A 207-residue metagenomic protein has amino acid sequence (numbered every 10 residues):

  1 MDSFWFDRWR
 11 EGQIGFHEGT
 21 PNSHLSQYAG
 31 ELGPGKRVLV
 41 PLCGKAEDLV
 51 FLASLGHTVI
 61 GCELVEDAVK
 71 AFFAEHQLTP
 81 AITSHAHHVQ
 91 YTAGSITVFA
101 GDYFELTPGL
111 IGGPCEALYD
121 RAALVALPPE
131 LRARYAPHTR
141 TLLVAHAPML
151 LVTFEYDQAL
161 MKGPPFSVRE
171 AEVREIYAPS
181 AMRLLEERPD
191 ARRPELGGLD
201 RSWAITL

Functional and structural regions predicted by a protein language model:
M1-K36, K45-L49, G61-L110, A136-L207: Class I (Rossmann-like) S-adenosyl-L-methionine-dependent methyltransferase catalytic domain, capturing the SAM-binding
G35, P114-C115, A123: Local beta-strand N-terminus motif with an aromatic residue
L39-A46, A123: Class I SAM-dependent methyltransferase "Motif I" SAM/SAH-binding loop
A53-S54: Gly/Ala-rich phosphate-binding loop of Rossmann-like dinucleotide-binding domains, activating on the conserved
H57: Conserved acetyl-CoA-binding loop of GNAT-fold acetyltransferases
P108-L118: A short acidic, Gly/Pro-enriched loop at the edge of an enzyme's catalytic core that lines a small-molecule cofactor
Y119-A122, P128: Hydrophobic, aromatic-enriched interface-forming segments
A126-H138: A short, conserved alpha-helix within the catalytic core of class I
